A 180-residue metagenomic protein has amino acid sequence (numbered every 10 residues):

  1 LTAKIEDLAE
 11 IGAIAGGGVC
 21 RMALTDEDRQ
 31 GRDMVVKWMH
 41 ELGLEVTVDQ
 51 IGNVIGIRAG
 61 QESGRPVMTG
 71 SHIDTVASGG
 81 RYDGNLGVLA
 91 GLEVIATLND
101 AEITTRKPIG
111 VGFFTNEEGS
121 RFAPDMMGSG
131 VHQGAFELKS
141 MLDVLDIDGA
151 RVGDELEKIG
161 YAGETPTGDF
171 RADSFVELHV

Functional and structural regions predicted by a protein language model:
L1-T25: N-terminal capping segment at the start of a domain
L42, V54-D83, G91: Catalytic-core environment of secreted peptidases
E45-G52: Short, well-structured beta-strand/strand-turn elements
G60-S63, E102-R106, P124-D125, P166-R171: Solvent-exposed alpha-helices and their adjacent loops that cap or buttress functional pockets in soluble metabolic
R65, N85-A90, D100, D125-F136: A glycine- and small-aliphatic-rich helix-loop capping segment at beta-alpha/alpha-beta transitions that lines
T69, G79-E117: Alpha-helical metal-binding/catalytic segments enriched in His/Glu/Asp
N116-E117, R121-V180: Midchain, well-structured core segments that form catalytic/ion-binding scaffolds
